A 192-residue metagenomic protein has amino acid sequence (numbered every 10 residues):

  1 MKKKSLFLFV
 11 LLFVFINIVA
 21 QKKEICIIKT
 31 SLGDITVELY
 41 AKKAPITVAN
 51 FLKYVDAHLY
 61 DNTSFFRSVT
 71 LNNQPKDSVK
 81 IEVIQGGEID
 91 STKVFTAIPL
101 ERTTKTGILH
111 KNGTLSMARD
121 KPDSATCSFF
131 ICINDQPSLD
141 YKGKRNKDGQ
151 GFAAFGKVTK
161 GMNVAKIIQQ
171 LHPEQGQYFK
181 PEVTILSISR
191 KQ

Functional and structural regions predicted by a protein language model:
M1-K23: Bacterial Sec-dependent N-terminal signal peptides
I18-Q192: Cyclophilin-like peptidyl-prolyl cis-trans isomerases
